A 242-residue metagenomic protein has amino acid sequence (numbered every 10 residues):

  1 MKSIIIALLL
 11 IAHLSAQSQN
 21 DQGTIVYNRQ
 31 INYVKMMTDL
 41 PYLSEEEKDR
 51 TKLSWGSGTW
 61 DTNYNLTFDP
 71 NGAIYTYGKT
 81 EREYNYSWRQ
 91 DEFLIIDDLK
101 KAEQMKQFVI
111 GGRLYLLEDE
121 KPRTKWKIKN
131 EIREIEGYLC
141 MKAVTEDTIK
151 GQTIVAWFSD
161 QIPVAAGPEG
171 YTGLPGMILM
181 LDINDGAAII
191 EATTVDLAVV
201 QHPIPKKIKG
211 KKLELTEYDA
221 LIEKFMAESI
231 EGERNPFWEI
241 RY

Functional and structural regions predicted by a protein language model:
M1-I25, I240-Y242: Bacterial Sec-dependent N-terminal signal peptides
N20-Y242: Extended soluble regions of mature proteins
